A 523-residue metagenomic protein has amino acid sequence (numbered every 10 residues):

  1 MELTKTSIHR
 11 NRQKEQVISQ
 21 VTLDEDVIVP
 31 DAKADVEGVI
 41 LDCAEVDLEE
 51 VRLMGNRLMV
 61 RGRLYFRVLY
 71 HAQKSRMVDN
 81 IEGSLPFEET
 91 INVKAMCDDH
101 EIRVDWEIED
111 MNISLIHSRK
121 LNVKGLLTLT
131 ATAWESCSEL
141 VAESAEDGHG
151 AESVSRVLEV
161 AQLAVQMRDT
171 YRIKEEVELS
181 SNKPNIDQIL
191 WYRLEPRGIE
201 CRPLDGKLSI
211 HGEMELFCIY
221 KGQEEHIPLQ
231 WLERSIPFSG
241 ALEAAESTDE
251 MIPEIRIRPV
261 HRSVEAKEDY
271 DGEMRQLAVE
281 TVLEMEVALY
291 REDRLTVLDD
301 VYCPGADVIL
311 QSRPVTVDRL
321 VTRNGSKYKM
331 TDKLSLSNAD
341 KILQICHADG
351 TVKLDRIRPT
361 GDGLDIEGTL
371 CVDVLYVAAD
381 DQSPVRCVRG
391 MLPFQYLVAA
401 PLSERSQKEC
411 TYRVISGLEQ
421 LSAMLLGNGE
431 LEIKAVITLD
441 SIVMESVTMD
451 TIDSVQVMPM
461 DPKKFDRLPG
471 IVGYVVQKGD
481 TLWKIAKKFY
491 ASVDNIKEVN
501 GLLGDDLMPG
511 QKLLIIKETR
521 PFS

Functional and structural regions predicted by a protein language model:
M1-L468: Membrane-lipid interaction segments
G473, A491-S523: Extracellular LysM carbohydrate-binding repeats and other cell-envelope/extracellular binding modules
